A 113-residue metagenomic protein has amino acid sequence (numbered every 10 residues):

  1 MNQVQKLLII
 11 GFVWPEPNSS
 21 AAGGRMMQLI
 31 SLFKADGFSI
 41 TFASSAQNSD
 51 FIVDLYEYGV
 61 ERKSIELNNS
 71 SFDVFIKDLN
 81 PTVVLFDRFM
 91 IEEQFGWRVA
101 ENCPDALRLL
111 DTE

Functional and structural regions predicted by a protein language model:
M1-A46, D50-I52, E57: N-terminal subdomain of nucleotide-sugar transferases
K6, T82-V83, L107: Structural motif
G11-F12, S44-A46, E66-L67, F86-M90: Structural motif
D50-S71: Conserved nucleotide-sugar phosphate-binding/catalytic loop shared by glycosyltransferases and other
D54, V74-F75, Q94-V99: A short acidic, amphipathic alpha-helical/loop segment
F75-Q94: Short N-terminal targeting/anchoring amphipathic segment
L79, V99-P104: Short, conserved loop/helix-junction motifs that constitute active-site signature segments in enzyme catalytic cores
C103-E113: Active-site proximal beta-strand in glycosyltransferases
